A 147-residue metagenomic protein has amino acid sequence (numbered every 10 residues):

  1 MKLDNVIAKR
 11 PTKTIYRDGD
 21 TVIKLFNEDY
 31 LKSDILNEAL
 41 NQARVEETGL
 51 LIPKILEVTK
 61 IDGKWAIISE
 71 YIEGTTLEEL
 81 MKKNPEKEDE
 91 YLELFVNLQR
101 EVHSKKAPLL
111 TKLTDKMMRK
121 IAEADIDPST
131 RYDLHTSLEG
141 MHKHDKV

Functional and structural regions predicted by a protein language model:
D4-I35: ATP-binding glycine-rich loop module of kinase domains
D18-V22, T48-L51, K143-H144: Short glycine/proline-enriched coil/turn segments at helix->beta-strand junctions
K32-T48: The N-lobe alphaC helix and its flanking beta3-alphaC-beta4 segment of protein kinase-like domains, centered on
Q42, Q99-V102, L138: Hydrophobic core positions within the conserved protein kinase catalytic domain
K54-W65: Short beta-strand micro-motifs within the conserved protein kinase catalytic domain, predominantly in the N-lobe
G63-T76: Conserved short submotifs of the Hanks-type protein kinase catalytic core that shape the nucleotide-binding pocket
E78-T114, H144: Conserved kinase catalytic-core helix
S104-V147: An alpha-helical support segment within catalytic cores of ATP-dependent transferases
